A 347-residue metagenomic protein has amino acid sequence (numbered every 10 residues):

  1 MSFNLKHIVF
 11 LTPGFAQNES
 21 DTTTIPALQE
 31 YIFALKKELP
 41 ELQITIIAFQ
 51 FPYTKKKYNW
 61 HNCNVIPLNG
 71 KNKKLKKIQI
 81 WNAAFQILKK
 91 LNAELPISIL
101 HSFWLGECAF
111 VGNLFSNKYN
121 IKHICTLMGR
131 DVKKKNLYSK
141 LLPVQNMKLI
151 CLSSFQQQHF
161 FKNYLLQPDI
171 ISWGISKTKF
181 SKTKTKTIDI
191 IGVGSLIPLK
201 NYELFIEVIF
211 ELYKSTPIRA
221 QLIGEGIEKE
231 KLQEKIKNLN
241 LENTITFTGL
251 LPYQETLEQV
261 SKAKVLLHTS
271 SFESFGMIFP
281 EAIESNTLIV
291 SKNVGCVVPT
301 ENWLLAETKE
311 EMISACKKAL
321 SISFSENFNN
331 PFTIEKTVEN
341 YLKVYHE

Functional and structural regions predicted by a protein language model:
M1-Y53: N-terminal subdomain of nucleotide-sugar transferases
V9-L11, I150, T183-K200, I206-I209 (+1 more regions): Conserved donor-binding/catalytic core segment of Leloir-type glycosyltransferases
P26, E30, F110, S195-E211 (+1 more regions): A conserved mid-protein helix/loop that constitutes part of the nucleotide-sugar donor-binding site
F155, G174: Carbohydrate-associated surface elements
F180, S321-E347: A charged, aromatic-enriched C-terminal amphipathic alpha-helix characteristic of glycosyltransferases across folds
Q233-L251: Nucleotide-activated donor-binding/catalytic signature segment of Leloir-type glycosyltransferases, i.e., the conserved
L250-L251, E258-A263: Short alpha-helical donor nucleotide-sugar binding micro-motif in glycosyltransferases
S271: Aromatic "clamp/platform" in nucleotide-sugar-dependent glycosyltransferases that forms part of the donor/acceptor
